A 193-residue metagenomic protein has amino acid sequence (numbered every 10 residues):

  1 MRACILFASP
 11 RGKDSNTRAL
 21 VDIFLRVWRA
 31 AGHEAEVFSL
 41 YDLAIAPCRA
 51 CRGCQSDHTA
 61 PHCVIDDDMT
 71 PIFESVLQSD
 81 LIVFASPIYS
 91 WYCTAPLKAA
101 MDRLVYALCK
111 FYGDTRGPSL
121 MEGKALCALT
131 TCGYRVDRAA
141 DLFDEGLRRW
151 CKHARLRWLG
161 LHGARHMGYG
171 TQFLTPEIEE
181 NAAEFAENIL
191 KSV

Functional and structural regions predicted by a protein language model:
M1-S86, S90-C109, G113, Y169-Q172 (+1 more regions): N-terminal beta1-alpha1-beta2 submodule of the flavodoxin-like/Rossmannoid cofactor-binding fold
Y112-L159: Short, glycine-/small-residue-rich phosphate/pyrophosphate-handling segment
G160-R165: Beta-strand-loop-alpha "switch" segments that mediate conformational coupling across diverse proteins
